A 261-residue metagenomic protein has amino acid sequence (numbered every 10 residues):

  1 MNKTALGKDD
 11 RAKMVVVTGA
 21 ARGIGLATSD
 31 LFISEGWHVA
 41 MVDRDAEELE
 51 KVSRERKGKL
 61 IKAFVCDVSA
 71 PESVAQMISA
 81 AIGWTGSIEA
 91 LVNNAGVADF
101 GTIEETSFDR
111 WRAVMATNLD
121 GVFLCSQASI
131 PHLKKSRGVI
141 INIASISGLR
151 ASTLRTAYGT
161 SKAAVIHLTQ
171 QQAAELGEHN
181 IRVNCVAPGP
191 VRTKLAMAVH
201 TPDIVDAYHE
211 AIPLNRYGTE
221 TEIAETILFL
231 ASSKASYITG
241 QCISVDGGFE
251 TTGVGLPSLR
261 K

Functional and structural regions predicted by a protein language model:
N2-L6, R150, T239-K261: Short C-terminal tail/terminal secondary-structure segment of NAD(P)H-dependent dehydrogenase/reductase domains
V92, G177, R182, I238-G240: Short, small/polar-rich loop/turn modules that mediate ligand/substrate recognition or access, typified
T102-I103, R110-R112, Y208: Substrate-binding pocket helix/loop in short-chain dehydrogenase/reductase
S126, S161, T169: Active-site helix of classical SDR
P131, A174-E178, S236: Alpha-helical segment proximal to the catalytic Tyr-Lys
S145: Residue(s) in the substrate-gating loop at a strand-loop-helix junction that position the organic substrate next
C185, D206-I238, V245-G247: C-terminal helical subdomain
